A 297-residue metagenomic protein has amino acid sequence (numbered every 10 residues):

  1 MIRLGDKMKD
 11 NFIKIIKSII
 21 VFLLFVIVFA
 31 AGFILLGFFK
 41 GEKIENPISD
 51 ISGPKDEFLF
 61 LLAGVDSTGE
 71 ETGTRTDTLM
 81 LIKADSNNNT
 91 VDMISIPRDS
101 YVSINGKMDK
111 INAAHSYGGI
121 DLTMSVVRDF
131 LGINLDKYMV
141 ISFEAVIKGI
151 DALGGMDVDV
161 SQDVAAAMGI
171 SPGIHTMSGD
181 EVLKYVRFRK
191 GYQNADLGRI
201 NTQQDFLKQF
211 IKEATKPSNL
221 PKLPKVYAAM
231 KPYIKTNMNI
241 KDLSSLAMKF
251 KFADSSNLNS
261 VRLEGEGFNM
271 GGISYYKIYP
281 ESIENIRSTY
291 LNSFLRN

Functional and structural regions predicted by a protein language model:
R3-L4, K9-N297: Non-catalytic, solvent-exposed segments at the cell envelope interface
